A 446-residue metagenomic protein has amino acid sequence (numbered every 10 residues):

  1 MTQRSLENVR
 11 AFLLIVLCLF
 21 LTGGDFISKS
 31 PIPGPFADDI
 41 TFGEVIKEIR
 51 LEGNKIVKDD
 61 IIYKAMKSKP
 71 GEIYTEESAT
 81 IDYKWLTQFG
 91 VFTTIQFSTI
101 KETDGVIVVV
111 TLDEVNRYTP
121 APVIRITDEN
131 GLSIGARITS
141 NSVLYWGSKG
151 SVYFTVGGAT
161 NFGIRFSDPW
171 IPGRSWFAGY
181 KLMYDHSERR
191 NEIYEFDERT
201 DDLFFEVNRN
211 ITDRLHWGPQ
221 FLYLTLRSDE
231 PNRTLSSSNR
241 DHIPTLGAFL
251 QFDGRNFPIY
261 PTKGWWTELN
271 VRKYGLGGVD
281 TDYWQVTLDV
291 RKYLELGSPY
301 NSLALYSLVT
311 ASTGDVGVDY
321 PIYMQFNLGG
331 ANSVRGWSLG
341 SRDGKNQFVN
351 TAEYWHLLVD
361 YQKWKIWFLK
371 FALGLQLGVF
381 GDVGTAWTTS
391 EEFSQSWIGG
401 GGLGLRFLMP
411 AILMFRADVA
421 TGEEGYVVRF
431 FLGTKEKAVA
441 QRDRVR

Functional and structural regions predicted by a protein language model:
T2, F26-I126, R137, S151-W170 (+4 more regions): Periplasmic polypeptide-binding modules associated with outer-membrane biogenesis and secretion
T2-L13: Bacterial N-terminal signal peptides that target proteins for export
F12-G23: Bacterial N-terminal signal peptides
G105-I107, T111-F257, W265, F326-L328 (+3 more regions): Gram-negative/organellar outer-membrane beta-barrel architecture
P122, L246-F371, F430-K435, Q441-R446: C-terminal outer-membrane beta-barrel translocator/porin domains of Gram-negative envelope proteins and their
D185, L224, N270-L276, T310-G314 (+1 more regions): Short glycine-rich beta-strand segments
S238, H242, V318-R335, T388-G402: Solvent-exposed, glycine/polar-rich loop segments of beta-barrel outer-membrane systems
W355-Q362, W367-I398: C-terminal hydrophobic structural anchor segments that stabilize assembly/packing rather than catalytic chemistry
